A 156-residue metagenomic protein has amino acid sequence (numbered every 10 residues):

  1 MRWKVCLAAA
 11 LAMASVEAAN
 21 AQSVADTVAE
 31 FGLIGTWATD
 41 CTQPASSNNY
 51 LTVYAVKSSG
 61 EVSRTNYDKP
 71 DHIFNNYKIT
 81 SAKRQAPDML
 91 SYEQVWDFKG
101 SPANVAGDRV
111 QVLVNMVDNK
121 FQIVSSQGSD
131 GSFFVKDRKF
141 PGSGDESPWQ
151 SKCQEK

Functional and structural regions predicted by a protein language model:
M1-L7: Bacterial N-terminal signal peptides that target proteins for export
V16-A21: Sec/Tat signal peptide C-region and signal peptidase I cleavage site
S23-D68, A103-Q111: Short, solvent-exposed loop/hinge segments that bridge or flank secondary-structure elements
S23-V24, C41, A45, M89-K156: Beta-sheet ligand-binding and adhesion/scaffold domains
G32, Q85-P87, M116: Surface-exposed coil/turn segments at beta-strand junctions on protein surfaces, enriched
Q43-M89, Q127, F140-W149, Q154: N-terminal glycine/threonine-rich, aromatic-flanked beta-hairpin/loop signature
